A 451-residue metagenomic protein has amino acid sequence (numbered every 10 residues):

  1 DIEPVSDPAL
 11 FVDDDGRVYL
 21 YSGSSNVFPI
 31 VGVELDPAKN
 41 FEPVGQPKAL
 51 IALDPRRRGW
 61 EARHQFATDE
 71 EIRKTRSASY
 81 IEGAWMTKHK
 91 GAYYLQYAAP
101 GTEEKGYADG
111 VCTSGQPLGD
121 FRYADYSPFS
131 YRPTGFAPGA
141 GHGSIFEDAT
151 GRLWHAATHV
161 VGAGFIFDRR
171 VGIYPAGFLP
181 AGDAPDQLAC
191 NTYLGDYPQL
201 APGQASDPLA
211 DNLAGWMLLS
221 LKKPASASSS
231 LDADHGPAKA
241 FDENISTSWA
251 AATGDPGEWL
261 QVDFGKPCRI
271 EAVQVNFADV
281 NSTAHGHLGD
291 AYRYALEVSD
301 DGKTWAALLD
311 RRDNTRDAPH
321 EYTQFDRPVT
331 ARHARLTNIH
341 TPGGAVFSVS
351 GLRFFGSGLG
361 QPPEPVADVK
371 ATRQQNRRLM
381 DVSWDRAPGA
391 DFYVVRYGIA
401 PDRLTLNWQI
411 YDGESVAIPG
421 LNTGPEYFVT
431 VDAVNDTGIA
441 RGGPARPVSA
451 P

Functional and structural regions predicted by a protein language model:
D1-D7, V12-R76, K88-F136, T150-R152 (+2 more regions): Beta-rich carbohydrate-recognition and catalytic domains
S6-A9, E82-W85, G141-S144: Beta-propeller and closely related beta-sheet repeat lectin domains
V31-P43, P208-D242: Predominantly extracellular/luminal regions of secreted and cell-surface proteins, especially disulfide-bonded
D242-L309, P319-Q375, L379, S383-D385: Aromatic, loop-rich ligand-recognition surfaces of beta-strand-rich domains
P256-G257, T315-H320, Q409-V416: Short, solvent-exposed loop/turn segments in extracellular or other extracytoplasmic domains
V346, V434-P451: Extracellular fibronectin type III
R386-G413, T430: Extracellular low-complexity, O-glycosylation-prone stalks/linkers
I418-I439: Beta-strand-rich modules
